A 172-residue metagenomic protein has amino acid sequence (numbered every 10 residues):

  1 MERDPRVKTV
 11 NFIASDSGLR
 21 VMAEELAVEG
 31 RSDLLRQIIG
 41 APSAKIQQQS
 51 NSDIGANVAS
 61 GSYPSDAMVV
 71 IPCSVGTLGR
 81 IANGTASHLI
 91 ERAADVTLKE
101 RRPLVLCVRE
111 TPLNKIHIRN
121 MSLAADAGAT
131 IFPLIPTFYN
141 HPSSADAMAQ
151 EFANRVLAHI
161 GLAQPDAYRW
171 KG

Functional and structural regions predicted by a protein language model:
M1-L104, P112-G172: A cross-family phosphate/adenosyl-ligand binding-site feature
